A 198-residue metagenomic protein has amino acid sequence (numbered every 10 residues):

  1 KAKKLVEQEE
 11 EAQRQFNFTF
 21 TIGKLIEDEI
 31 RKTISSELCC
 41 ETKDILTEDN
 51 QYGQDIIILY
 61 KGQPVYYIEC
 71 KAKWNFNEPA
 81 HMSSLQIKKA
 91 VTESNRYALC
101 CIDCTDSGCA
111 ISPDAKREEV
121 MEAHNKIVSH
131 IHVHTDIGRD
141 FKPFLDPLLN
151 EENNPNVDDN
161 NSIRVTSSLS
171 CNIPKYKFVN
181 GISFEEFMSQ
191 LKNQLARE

Functional and structural regions predicted by a protein language model:
K1-K24, E198: Interdomain/boundary linker segments immediately adjacent to catalytic/signaling cores
T19-T42: Conserved nucleotide-cofactor-binding alpha/beta core module
I30, I34, I56-I58, Y66-W74: Conserved catalytic cores of phosphodiester-cleaving nucleases, focusing on short active-site segments
D44-L59: Beta-rich nucleic-acid/ligand-interaction surfaces
G53, V65, R96: Extracellular structured ligand-interaction cores
C70-E122, K126, H130: Catalytic cores of nucleic-acid endonucleases
H130-E198: Non-catalytic C-terminal interaction segments of nucleic acid-processing enzymes
